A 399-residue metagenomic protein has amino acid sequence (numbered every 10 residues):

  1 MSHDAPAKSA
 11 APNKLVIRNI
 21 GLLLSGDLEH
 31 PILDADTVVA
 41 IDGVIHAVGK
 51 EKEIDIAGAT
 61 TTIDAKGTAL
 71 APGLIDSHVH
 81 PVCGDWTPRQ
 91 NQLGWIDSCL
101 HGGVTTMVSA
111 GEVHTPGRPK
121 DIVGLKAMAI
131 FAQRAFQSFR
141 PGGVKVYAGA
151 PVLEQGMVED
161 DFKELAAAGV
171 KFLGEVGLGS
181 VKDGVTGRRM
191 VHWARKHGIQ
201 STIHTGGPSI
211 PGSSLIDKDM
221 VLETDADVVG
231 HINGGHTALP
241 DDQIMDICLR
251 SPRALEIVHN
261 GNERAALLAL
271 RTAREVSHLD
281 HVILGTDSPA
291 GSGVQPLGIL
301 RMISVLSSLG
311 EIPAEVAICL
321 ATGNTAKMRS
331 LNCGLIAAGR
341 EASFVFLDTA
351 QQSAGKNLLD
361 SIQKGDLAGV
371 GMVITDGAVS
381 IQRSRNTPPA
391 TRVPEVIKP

Functional and structural regions predicted by a protein language model:
M1-I56: N-terminal metal-binding scaffold of metallo-dependent hydrolase/deaminase domains
A7, F172-G293, G310: Active-site core of metal-dependent hydrolases
D34, E341-V396: C-terminal cap of metal-dependent C-N hydrolases
A57-I130: Metal-associated gating/positioning segment near the N- to mid-region
S77-Q90, V144-V158, G206: Active-site mouth loops of central-metabolism enzymes
P88-I96, E154-L165, P211-M220: Short, acidic/polar
W95-G124, F136-L153, A168-S180, I199-T202 (+2 more regions): Divalent metal-dependent hydrolysis catalytic cores, especially in the metallo-beta-lactamase
R271-A350: His/Asp/Glu-enriched, well-ordered alpha-helical/loop segment that forms or immediately abuts the divalent-metal
